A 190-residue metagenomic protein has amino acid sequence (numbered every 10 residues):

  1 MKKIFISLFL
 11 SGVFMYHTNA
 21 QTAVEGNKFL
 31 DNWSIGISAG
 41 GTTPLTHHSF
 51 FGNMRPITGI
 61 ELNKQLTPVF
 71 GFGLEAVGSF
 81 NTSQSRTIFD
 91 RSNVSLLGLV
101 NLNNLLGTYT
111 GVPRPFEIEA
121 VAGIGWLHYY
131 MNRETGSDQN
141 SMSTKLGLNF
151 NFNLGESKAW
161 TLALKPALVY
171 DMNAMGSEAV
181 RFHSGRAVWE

Functional and structural regions predicted by a protein language model:
A20-N63: Short glycine/proline- and aromatic-enriched beta-strand/turn motifs that initiate or cap beta-hairpins
Q21-N32, V69, N104-I118, L154-W160: Short loop/turn motifs that connect adjacent beta-strands in outer-membrane beta-barrel proteins
D31, G52-T58, D90-V94, R114-F116 (+2 more regions): Residues that define the transmembrane beta-barrel architecture of outer-membrane proteins
I37-G41, I60-K64, L96-L102, A122-W126 (+3 more regions): Residues on the lipid-exposed face of transmembrane beta-strands in outer-membrane beta-barrel proteins
A39-L45, A76-T82, L102-N104, I124-Y130 (+1 more regions): Transmembrane beta-strands of outer-membrane beta-barrel pores
H47-M54, Q84-D90, G111, Y130-N140 (+1 more regions): Outer-membrane beta-barrel translocator domains and adjoining extracellular loop/strand segments of Gram-negative
F50-L102, H183: Glycine- and aromatic-enriched membrane insertion/assembly motifs of diderm outer-membrane and organelle channel
T82-R91, G155-E190: Predominantly the C-terminal beta-signal and adjacent terminal strand-loop region of outer-membrane beta-barrel
